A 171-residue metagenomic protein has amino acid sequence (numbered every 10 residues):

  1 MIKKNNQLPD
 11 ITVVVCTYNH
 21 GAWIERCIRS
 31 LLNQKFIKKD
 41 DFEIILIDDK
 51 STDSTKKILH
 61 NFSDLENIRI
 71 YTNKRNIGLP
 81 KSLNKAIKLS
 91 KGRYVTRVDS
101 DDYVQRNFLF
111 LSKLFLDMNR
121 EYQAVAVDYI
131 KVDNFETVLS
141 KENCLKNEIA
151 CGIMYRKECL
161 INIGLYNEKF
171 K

Functional and structural regions predicted by a protein language model:
P9-T12, E43: Cell-envelope/extracellular polymer assembly enzymes that use nucleotide-activated donors
H20-Q34: Short, well-formed alpha-helical segments that are part of the catalytic scaffolds of diverse glycosyltransferases
E25, D53-N61, Y103, N107: Acidic helix N-cap motif at the loop->helix transition within catalytic regions of sugar-transfer enzymes
S30, D48-K57, R75, D99: A conserved acidic beta->alpha catalytic loop
N73-S90, S140: Glycine-rich, basic loop-to-helix element that forms the pyrophosphate-binding segment of sugar-nucleotide handling
V95: Short aromatic/hydrophobic "clamp" motif used to bind/position activated sugar donors
N107-L139: Conserved donor NDP-sugar-binding/catalytic core segment of glycosyltransferases
S140-K171: Conserved nucleotide-sugar donor-binding catalytic segment
